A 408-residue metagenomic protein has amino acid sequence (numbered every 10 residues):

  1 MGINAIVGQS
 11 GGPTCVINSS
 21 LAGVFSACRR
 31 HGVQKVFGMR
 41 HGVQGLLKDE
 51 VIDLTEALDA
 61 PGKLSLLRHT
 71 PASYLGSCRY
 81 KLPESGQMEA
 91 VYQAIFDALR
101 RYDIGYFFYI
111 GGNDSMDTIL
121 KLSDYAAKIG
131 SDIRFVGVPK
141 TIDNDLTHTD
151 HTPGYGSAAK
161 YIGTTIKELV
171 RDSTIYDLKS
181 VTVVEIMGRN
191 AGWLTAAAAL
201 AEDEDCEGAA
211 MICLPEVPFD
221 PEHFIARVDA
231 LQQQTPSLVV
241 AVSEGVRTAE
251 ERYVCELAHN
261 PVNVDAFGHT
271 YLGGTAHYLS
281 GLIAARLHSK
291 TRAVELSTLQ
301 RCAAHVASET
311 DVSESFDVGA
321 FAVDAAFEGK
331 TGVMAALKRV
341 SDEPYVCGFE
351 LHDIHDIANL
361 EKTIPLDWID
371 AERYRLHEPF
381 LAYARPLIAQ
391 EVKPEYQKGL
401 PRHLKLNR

Functional and structural regions predicted by a protein language model:
M1-I52: N-terminal phosphate-binding or glycine-rich loops at protein starts, especially the Walker A/P-loop of NTPases
N4-T14, S73-R79, G105-G111, G137 (+2 more regions): Short glycine-rich or small-residue beta-strand-to-loop segments that form or flank ligand, phosphate, metal/Fe-S
N4-V7, L67-K81, K140-D150, L178-S180 (+1 more regions): Gly-rich Lys/Arg/Thr-decorated short loops/hinges at beta-loop-alpha junctions or inter-strand turns that position
S10-G12, M39-G45, R79-Y80, G112-N113 (+5 more regions): Short, ordered loop/turn segments at secondary-structure junctions
T14-V24, L46-L47, E89-Q93, N113-K121 (+5 more regions): Short glycine/serine/threonine-rich phosphate/pyrophosphate-binding segments that cradle anionic phosphate groups
V36, A98, Y106-G111, D117-I129 (+1 more regions): Accessory alpha-helical/coil subdomains and C-terminal extensions that flank or cap enzyme catalytic cores
D49-G105, D114, P153-Y155, K167: Glycine-rich oxoanion-binding loops at beta->alpha junctions
E256-R408: C-terminal non-catalytic interaction/assembly regions of soluble proteins
